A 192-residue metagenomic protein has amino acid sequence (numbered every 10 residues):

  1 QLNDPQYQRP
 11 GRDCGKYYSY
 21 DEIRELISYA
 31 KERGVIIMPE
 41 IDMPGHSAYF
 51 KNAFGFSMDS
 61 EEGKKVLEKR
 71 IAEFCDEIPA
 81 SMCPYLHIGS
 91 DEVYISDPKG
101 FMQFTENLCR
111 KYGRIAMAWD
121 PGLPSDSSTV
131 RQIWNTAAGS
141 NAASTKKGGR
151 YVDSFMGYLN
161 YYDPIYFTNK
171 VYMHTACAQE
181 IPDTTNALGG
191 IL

Functional and structural regions predicted by a protein language model:
Q1, D42-H46, D91-V93, P121-L123 (+2 more regions): Active-site beta-loop-alpha junctions enriched in small/polar residues
Q1, I37-I41, L86-I88, A116-A118 (+3 more regions): Hydrophobic faces of well-ordered beta-strands that scaffold small-molecule active sites in alpha/beta enzyme cores
Q1-Y112: Substrate-binding cleft of carbohydrate-active enzyme catalytic domains
L2-R9, K51-S60, S125-N135, I165-Y172: Short low-complexity, flexible loop/linker segments enriched in glycine and/or proline with clustered acidic
F54-S60, E68, S125, A138-G148 (+1 more regions): N-terminal hydrophobic targeting/anchoring segments and the immediately downstream early-domain regions of hydrolases
Y94-F101, S127-A138: Short glycine/threonine-rich loop-to-helix capping motif typified by GTGT followed within a few residues by an Asp-Pro
E106-A116, K146-Y151: Structural alpha-beta junctions
T136-L192: Flexible, acidic glycine-rich loops studded with aromatic residues
